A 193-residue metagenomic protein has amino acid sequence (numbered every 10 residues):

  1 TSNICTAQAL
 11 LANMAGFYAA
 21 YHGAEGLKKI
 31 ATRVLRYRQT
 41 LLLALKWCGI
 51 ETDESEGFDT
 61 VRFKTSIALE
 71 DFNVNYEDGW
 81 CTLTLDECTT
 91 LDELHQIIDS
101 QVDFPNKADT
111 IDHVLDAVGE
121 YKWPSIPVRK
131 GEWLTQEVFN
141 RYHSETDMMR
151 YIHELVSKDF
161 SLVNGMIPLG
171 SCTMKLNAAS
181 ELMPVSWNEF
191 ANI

Functional and structural regions predicted by a protein language model:
T1-C48, D53-S55: Active-site C-terminal subdomain of aminotransferase-like
Y21-G26, T52-E56, V128-R129, S186-I193: Gly-rich Lys/Arg/Thr-decorated short loops/hinges at beta-loop-alpha junctions or inter-strand turns that position
G26-A31, L45-G57, K107-V114, D159-M166: Flexible, glycine/charged-enriched surface loops at secondary-structure junctions
W47-E70, L85-C88: Conserved PLP-binding catalytic core of the aspartate aminotransferase-like
S55, N73-T82, H113, G165-T173: Conserved PLP cofactor-binding pocket of PLP-dependent enzymes
N75-H95, S100: Repeat-solenoid scaffold signature
L91-P168, T173-S180, V185-E189: Flexible inter-domain linker/hinge segments
